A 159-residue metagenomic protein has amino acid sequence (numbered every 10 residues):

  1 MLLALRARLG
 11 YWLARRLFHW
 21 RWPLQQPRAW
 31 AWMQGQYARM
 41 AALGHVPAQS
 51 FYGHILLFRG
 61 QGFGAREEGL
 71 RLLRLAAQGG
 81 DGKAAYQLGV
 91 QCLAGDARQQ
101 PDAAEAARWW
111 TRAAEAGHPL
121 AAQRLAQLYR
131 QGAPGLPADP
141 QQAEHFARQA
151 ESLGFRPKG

Functional and structural regions predicted by a protein language model:
L9-R28, W32, Q36-R39, L43 (+1 more regions): Alpha-helical segment of the N-proximal tetratricopeptide repeat
G10, L43-V46, F58-G60, G79-G82 (+4 more regions): Short helix-capping/linker turns of helical repeat alpha-solenoids
R15-W20, F51-F58, Q87-G95, R124-Q131: Hydrophobic face of amphipathic alpha-helices that form TPR/SEL1-like repeat modules and related alpha-solenoid
Q25-G35, Q61-L72, R98-W109, P137-A147: Structural signature of tandem alpha-helical TPR/SEL1-like repeats, specifically the intra-repeat loop/turn
A38-M40, R74-A76, T111-A113, A150: Canonical positions in the second alpha-helix
R108-A113, Q123, Q127-R130, P137-F155: TPR/TPR-like (Sel1-like) alpha-helical repeat modules
